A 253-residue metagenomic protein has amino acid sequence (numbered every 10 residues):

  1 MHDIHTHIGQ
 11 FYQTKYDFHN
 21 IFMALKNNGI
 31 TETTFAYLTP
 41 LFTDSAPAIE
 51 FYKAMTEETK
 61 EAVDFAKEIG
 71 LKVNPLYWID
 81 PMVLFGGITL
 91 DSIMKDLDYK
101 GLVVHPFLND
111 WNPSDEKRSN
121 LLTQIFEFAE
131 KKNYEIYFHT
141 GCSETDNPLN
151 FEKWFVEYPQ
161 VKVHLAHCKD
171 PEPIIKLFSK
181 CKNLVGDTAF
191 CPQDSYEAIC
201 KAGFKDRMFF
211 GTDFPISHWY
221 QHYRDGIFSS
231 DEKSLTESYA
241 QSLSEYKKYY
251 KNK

Functional and structural regions predicted by a protein language model:
M1-K60, D91-M94: An N-terminally biased module of ancient metal coordination in phosphate/nucleic-acid-related enzymes
H2-T6, T33-F35, V73-Y77, K100-V104 (+4 more regions): Hydrophobic faces of well-ordered beta-strands that scaffold small-molecule active sites in alpha/beta enzyme cores
G9-F11, P40-T43, P81-F85, N109-W111 (+4 more regions): Active-site environment of divalent metal-dependent phosphoester hydrolases
Q10, K169-K253: H/E-rich (His + Asp/Glu) clusters that bind or coordinate divalent metals
Q13-Y16, P40-M55, W111-E116, Y220-E237: Short, flexible/disordered intra-domain loops and linkers
D17-I21, A48-D64, R118-T123, N147-N150 (+1 more regions): Well-ordered, non-membrane alpha-helical segments in soluble/globular domains
I49-I136, K182-V185, I199: Active-site gating/metal-coordination segments in enzymes
F85-M94, P113-S119, S143-Y158, E172-S179 (+1 more regions): Distinct, well-ordered alpha-helical segments
